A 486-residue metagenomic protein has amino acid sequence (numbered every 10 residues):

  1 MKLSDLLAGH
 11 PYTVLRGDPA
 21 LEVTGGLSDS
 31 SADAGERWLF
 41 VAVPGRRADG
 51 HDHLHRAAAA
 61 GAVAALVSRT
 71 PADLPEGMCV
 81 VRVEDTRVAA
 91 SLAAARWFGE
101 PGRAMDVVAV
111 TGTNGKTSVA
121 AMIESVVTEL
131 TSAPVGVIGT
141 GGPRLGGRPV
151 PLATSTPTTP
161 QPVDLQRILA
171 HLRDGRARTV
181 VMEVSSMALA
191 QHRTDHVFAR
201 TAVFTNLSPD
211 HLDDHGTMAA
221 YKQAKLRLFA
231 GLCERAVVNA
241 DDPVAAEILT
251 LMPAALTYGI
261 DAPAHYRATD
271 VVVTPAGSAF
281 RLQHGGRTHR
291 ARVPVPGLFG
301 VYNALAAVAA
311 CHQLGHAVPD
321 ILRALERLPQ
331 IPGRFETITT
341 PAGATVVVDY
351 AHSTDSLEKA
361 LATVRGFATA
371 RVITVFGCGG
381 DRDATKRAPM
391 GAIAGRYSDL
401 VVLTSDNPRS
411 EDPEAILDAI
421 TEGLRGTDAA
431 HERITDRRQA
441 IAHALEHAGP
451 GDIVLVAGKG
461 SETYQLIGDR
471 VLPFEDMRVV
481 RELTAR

Functional and structural regions predicted by a protein language model:
M1-L15, A34-L39, D49, T128 (+6 more regions): ATP-dependent carboxylate-amine ligase
M1-L92, R96, P243, R267 (+5 more regions): N-terminal leader/targeting and accessory segments in enzymes
L6, W38, A57, A93 (+13 more regions): Residue-level signal for inorganic ion chemistry
G9, P71-G77, D174-G175, M182 (+4 more regions): Acidic, Mg2+-coordinating active-site environments of NTP-dependent enzymes
R16-D18, V67-R69, E84, G139 (+5 more regions): Short loop/edge segments at beta-strand edges and connector loops that shape dinucleotide/nucleotide cofactor-binding
V67-T70, V184, N206, A240 (+2 more regions): Short secondary-structure boundary segments
A72-L74, P143-L145, A188-A190, P243-E247 (+4 more regions): Short, active-site-adjacent cap segments at secondary-structure transitions
A89-A240, A246-P253, A368: Phosphate-binding loop of NTP-binding sites
